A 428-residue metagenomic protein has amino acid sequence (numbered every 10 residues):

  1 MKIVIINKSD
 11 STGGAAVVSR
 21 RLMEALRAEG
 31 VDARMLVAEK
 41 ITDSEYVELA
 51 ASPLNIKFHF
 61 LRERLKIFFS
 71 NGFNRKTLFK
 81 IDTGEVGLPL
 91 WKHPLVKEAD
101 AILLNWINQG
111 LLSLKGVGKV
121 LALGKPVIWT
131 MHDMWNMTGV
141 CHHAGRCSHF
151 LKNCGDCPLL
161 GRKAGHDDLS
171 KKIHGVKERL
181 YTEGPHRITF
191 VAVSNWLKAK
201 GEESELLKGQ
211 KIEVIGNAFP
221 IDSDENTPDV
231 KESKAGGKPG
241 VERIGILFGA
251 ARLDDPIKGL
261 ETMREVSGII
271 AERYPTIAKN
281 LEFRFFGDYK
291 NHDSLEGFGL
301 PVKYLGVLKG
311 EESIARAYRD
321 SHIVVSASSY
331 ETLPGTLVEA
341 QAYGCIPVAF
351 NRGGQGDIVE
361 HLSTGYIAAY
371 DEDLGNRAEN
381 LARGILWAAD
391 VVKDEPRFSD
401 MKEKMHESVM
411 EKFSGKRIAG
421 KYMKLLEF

Functional and structural regions predicted by a protein language model:
T138-H142, A164-I212, F219-S223: A short, active-site helix/loop in glycosyltransferases that binds the activated sugar's phosphate group
V191, G237-K258, R264-G268: Conserved donor-binding/catalytic core segment of Leloir-type glycosyltransferases
Y274, A278-N280, G287-E312: Nucleotide-activated donor-binding/catalytic signature segment of Leloir-type glycosyltransferases, i.e., the conserved
R316-S321, Y422: Short alpha-helical donor nucleotide-sugar binding micro-motif in glycosyltransferases
S329: Aromatic "clamp/platform" in nucleotide-sugar-dependent glycosyltransferases that forms part of the donor/acceptor
I346-A349, V359: Short hydrophobic beta-strand element within catalytic cores of glycosyltransferases and related nucleotide-activated
G356-W387: Change "using UDP/GDP/dTDP sugars" to "using nucleotide sugars
E372, N376, K393-E427: A charged, aromatic-enriched C-terminal amphipathic alpha-helix characteristic of glycosyltransferases across folds
